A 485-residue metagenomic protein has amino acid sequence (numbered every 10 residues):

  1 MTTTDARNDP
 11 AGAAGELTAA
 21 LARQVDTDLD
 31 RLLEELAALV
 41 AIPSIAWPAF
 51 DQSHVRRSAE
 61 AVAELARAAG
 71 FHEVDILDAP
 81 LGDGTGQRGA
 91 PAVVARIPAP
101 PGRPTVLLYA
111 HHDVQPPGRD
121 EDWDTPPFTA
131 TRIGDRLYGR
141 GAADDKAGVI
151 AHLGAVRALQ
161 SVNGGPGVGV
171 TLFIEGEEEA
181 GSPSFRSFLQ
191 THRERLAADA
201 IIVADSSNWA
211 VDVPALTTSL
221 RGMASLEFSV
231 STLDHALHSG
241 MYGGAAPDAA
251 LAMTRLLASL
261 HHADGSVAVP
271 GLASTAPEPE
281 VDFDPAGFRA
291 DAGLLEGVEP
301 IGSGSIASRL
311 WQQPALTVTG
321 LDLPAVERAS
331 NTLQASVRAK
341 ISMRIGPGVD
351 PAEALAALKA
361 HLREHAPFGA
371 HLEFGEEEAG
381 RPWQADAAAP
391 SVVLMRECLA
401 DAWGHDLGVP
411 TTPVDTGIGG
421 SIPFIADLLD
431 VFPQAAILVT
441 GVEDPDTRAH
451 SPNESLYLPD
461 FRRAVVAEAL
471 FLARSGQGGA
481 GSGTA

Functional and structural regions predicted by a protein language model:
T3-R140, L159-V168, I341: Acidic/His- and Gly-rich active-site-bordering loop/insert found across diverse amide/peptide-bond hydrolases
P91, A224, V337-A339: Hydrophobic core residues within well-ordered beta-strands of beta-rich domains
D113, L260-D264, K359-G369: A common structural junction motif
I133-D144, P410-V414: Short pre-catalytic strand/loop immediately N-terminal to key active-site residues, enriched for Gly-Thr
A142-E299, A307-P314, V431, N453-P459: Fold-level recognition of mixed alpha/beta catalytic cores in primary-metabolism enzymes, strongest
A210-V211, A268-R328, T332-S336, P347-A357 (+2 more regions): An extended, acidic, His-containing surface patch that forms the Zn2+-binding/catalytic region of metallohydrolases
A339, M343-I345: Alpha-helical support elements that line or immediately flank enzyme active sites and cofactor-binding pockets
